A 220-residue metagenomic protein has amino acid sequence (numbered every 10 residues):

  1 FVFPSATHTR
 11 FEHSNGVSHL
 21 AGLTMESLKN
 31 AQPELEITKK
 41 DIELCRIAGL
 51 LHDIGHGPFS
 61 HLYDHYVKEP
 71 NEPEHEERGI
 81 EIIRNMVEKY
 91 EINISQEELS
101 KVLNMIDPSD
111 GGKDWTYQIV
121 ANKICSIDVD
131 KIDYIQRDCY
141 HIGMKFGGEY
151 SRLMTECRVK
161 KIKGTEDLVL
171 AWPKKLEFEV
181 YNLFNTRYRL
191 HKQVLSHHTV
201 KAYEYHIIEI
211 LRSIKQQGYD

Functional and structural regions predicted by a protein language model:
F1-I47, G55-D220: Sequence-structural signature of the catalytic-core scaffold of metal-dependent phosphohydrolases that act on
